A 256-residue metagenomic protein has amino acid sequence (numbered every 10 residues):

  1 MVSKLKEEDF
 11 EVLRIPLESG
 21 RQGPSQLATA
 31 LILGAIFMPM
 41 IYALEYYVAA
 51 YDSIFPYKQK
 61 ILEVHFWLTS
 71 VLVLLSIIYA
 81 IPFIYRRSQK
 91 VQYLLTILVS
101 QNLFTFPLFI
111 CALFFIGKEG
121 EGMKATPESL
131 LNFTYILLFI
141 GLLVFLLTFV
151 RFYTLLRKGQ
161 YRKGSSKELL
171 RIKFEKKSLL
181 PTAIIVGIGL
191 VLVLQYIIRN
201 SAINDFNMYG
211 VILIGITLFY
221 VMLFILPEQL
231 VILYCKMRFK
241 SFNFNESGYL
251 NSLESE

Functional and structural regions predicted by a protein language model:
M1-G34, A43-S53, M237-E256: N-terminal juxtamembrane cytosolic/stromal segments of multi-pass membrane proteins
V2-S3, T69-P82, L143-K163: Membrane-water interface of transmembrane alpha-helices
P39-E45, F106-S129, I184-M208: Alpha-helical transmembrane segments and their membrane-interface junctions in multi-pass membrane proteins
F55-T69, P127-T148, G215-Y220: Alpha-helical transmembrane segments
E63-F66, Q92-F109, R171-A183: Transmembrane alpha-helical segments of multi-pass membrane proteins
S70-K124: Internal transmembrane alpha-helix with an interfacial aromatic "cap," most often the third helix
T154-E175, F239-E254: Juxtamembrane inter-helical linkers in multi-pass membrane proteins
S178-E256: C-terminal transmembrane-bundle signature of multipass membrane proteins, characterized by strong activation on
